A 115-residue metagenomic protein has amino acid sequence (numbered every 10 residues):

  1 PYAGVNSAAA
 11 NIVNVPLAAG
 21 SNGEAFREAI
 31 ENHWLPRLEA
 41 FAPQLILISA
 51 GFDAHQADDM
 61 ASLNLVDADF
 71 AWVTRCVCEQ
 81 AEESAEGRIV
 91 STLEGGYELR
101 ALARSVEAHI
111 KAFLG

Functional and structural regions predicted by a protein language model:
P1-C76, I110-K111: Conserved alpha-helical scaffold segments that buttress catalytic/binding sites
N22, Y97-E98: Glycine-/small-residue-rich active-site loops that bind phosphorylated ligands and cofactors
H55-D58, R88, E98-L102: Short active-site-adjacent structural elements
V66-D67, L99-G115: Short, electropositive alpha-helical surface patch
A81-R88: A short helix->loop->beta-strand "cap" motif at the edges of active sites that frequently abuts
